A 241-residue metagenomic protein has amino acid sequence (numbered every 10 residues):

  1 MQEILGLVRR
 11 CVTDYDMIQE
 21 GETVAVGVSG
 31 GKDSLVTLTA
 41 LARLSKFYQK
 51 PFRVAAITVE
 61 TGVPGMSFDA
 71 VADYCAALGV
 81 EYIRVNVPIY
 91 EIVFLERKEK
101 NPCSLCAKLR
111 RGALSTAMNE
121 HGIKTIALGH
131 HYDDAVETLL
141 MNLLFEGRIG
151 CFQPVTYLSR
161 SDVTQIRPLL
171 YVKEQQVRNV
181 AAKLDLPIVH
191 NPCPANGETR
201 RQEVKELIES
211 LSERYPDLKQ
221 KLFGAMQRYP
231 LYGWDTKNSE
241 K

Functional and structural regions predicted by a protein language model:
M1, A107, G197-R200, V204 (+2 more regions): Generic structural signal for well-ordered, non-membrane alpha-helical segments in soluble metabolic enzymes
M1-E137, F145, Q175-K183: ATP-dependent adenylation/nucleotidyltransferase module used to activate substrates
R9, T13, A42, E209-S212 (+1 more regions): A short, amphipathic alpha-helical segment
R53-V54, D133-E213: Catalytic subdomain that performs nucleotidyl-dependent activation
T61-V63, I89-E91, T156-S159, V172 (+2 more regions): Residue-level detector of flexible, active-site-proximal loop/helix-junction positions within diverse enzyme catalytic
E91, L128, P192-N196, L218: Short, surface-exposed helix-loop/turn micro-motifs enriched in polar/charged residues
A107-N119, V155-S161, I208, S212-Q227: Short, basic, helix/turn surface patches
T199, D217-K241: A short, charged, Gly/Pro-tolerant segment at domain boundaries
